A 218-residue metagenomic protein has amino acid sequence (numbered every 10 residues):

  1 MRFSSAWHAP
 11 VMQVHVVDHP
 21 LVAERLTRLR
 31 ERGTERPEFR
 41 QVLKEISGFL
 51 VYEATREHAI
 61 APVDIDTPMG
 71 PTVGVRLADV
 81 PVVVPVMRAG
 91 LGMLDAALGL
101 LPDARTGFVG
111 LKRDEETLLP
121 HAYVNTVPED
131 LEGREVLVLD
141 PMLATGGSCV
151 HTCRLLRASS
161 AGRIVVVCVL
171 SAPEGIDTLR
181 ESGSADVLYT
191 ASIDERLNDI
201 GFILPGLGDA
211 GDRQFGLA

Functional and structural regions predicted by a protein language model:
M1-A218: PRPP-associated nucleotide enzymes
